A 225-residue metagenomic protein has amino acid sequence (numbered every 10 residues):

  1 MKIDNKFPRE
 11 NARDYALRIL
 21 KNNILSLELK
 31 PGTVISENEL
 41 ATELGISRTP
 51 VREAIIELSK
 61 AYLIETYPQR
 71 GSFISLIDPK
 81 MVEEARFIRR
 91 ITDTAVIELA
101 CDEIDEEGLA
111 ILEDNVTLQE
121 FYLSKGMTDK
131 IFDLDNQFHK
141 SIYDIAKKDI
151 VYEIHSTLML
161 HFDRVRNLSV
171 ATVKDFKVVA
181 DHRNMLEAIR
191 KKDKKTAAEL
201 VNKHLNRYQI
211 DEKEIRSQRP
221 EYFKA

Functional and structural regions predicted by a protein language model:
M1-D102, K213-A225: Short linear motifs at protein or domain termini
N11, L109-A110, V173-K177: Short helix-capping and inter-helix turn/linker motifs at the boundaries of alpha-helical repeat units
L25, F138, L158, D175-V178 (+2 more regions): Anionic, Ser/Thr-rich low-complexity intrinsically disordered regions
Y67-P68, S169, F176: Small-residue-rich midsections of specific transmembrane alpha-helices
A85, E106-N167, A180-A188, T196-R207: Conserved amphipathic alpha-helical segments that form helical-bundle/coiled-coil interaction surfaces
C101-D102, K147, A171-T172: Short helix-capping/hinge motifs at transmembrane helix termini and TM-loop junctions
F162-V173, Q209-R216, P220: Short amphipathic alpha-helical interaction/hinge segments
